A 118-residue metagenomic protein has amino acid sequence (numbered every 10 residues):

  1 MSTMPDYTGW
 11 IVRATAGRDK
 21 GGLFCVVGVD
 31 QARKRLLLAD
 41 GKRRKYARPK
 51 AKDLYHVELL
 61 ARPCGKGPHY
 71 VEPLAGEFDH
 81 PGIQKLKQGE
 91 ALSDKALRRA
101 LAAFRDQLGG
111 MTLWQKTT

Functional and structural regions predicted by a protein language model:
S2-T8, T15, V26-T118: Ferredoxin-like alpha/beta domains used as RNA- or RNAP-binding modules
G17-K20: Short, charged beta-turn/beta-strand-edge "cap" motif at the junction between a beta-strand and an adjacent loop
